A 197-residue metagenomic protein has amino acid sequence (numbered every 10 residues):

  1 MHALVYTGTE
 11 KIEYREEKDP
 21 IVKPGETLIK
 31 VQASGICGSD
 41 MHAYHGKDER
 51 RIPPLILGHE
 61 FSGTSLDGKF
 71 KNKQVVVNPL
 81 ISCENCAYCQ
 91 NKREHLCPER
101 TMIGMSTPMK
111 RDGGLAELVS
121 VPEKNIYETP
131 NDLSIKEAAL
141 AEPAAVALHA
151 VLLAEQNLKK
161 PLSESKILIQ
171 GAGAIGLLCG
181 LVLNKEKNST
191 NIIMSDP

Functional and structural regions predicted by a protein language model:
H2, E26-L28, S165-K166, N191: Residues that mark the start of a beta-strand
T7, D19, I52-G58, S106-R111 (+1 more regions): Short Gly/Pro-enriched turn/cap motifs at secondary-structure boundaries
G8-E10, K23: Residue-level recognition of beta-strand termini and adjacent short loop/turns
P20-S34, D48-Q90, P130-D132: Glycine-rich beta-strand-centered segment in the early N-terminal region that forms part of a ligand/cofactor-binding
C37, N78-Y127: Cysteine-cluster motifs in flexible loop/terminal segments that predominantly coordinate metals
S39-H45: Cytochrome P450 core scaffold surrounding the K-helix E-X-X-R motif and the conserved "meander" helix-loop region
S62-K69, G113-K136: Short Fe-S-cluster ligation motifs
L133-P197: Mid-domain Rossmann-like dinucleotide-binding core that forms the NAD(H)/NADP(H) cofactor-binding site
